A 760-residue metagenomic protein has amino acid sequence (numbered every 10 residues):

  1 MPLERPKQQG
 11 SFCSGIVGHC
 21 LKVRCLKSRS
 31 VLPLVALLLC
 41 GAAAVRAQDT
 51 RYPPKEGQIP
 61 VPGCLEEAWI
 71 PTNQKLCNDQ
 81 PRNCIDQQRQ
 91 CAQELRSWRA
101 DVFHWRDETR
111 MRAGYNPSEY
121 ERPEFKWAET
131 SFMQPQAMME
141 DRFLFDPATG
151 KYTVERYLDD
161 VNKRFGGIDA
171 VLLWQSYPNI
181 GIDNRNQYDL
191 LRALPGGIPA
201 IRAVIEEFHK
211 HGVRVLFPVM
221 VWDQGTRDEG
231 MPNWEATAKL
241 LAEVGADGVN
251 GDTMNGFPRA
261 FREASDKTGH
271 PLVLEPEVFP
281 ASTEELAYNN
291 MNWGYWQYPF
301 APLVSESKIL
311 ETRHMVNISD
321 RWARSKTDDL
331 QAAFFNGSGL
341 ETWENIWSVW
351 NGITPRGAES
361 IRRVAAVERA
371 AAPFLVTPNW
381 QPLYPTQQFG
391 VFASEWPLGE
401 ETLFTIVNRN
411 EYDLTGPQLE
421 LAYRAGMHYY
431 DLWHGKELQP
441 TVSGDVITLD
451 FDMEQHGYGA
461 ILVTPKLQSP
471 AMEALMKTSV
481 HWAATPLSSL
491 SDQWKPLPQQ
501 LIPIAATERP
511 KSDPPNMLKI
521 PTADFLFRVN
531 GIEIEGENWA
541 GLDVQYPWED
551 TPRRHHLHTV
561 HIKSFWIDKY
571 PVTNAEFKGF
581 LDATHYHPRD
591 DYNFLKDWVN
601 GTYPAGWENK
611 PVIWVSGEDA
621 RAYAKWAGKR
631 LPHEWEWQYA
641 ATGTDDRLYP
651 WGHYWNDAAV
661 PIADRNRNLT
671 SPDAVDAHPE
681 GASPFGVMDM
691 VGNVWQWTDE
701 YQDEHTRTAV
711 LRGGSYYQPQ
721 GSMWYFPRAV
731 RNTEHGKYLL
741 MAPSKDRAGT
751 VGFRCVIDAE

Functional and structural regions predicted by a protein language model:
Q88-Q90, L95, R99, H270-Q418 (+1 more regions): Active-site-proximal substrate-binding groove within the catalytic cores of carbohydrate-active enzymes
R89-A100, H104-T149, Q175-P178, K511 (+1 more regions): An acidic-aromatic substrate-binding cleft motif
G150-R164, E229-L240: Short, acidic/polar
R156-S176, E243-A246: Catalytic domains of carbohydrate-active enzymes, especially glycoside hydrolases
I180-L330, F334, W347-R356: Aromatic- and carboxylate-enriched substrate-binding clefts and catalytic-loop regions of carbohydrate-active enzymes
D445-V480: C-terminal beta-strand-rich structural cap/linker in extracellular carbohydrate-active enzymes
S469-W635, T642-R647, Y738-E760: Extended beta-strand/loop cores of jelly-roll/beta-sandwich
I520, H587, Y592-K737, S744-G749: Functional-site microenvironments in short loops/helix caps that host divalent-cation chemistry
